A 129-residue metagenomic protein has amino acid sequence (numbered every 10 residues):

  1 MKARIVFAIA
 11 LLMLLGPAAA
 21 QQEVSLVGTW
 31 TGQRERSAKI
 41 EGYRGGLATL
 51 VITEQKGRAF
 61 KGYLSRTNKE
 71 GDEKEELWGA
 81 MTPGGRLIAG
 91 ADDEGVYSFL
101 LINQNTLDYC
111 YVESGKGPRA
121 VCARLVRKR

Functional and structural regions predicted by a protein language model:
M1-F7: Bacterial N-terminal signal peptides that target proteins for export
L15-P17: N-terminal signal peptide c-region/cleavage motif recognized by signal peptidases
A19-T31, T53-G57, R127-R129: N-terminal helix-cap/turn-to-beta initiation motif at the start of protein domains
Q22-R44, Y109-E113: Tryptophan-anchored aromatic micro-motifs
G32, F60-L64, R86-A91, L107-E113: Short hydrophobic/aromatic-rich beta-strand segments that constitute the beta-sheet cores of beta-sandwich/beta-barrel
E41-A80: N-terminal glycine/threonine-rich, aromatic-flanked beta-hairpin/loop signature
K56, P83, N103-N105: Residue-level recognition of beta-strand termini and adjacent short loop/turns
S98-I102, L107-R119: Short, exposed beta-strand-loop hairpins at the edges of beta-sheets in extracellular/periplasmic proteins
